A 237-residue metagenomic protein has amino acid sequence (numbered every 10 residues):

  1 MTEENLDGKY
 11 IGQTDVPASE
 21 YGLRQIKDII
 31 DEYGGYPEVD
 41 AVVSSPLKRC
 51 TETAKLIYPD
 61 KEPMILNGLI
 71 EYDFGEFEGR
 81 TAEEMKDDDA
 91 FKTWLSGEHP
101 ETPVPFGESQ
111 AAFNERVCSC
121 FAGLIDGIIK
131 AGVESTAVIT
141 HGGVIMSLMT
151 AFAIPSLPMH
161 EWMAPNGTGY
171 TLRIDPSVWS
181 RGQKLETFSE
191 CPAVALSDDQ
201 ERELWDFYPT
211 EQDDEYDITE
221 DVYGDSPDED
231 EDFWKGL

Functional and structural regions predicted by a protein language model:
M1-K61: Active-site-proximal alpha-helix that buttresses catalytic centers in soluble enzyme cores
T2-E3, R49, I70-E71, I145-M146: Active-site micro-motifs of SAM-dependent methyltransferase domains
K27-G34, N114, C118-I129: Generic structural signal for well-ordered alpha-helical scaffold segments
S44-S45, E115, I139-T140: Short beta-strand scaffold positions
L56, S147-A151: Active-site signature of alpha/beta-hydrolase-fold catalytic machinery across serine- and Asp/Cys-nucleophile hydrolases
I57-C118, W205-P209, Y223: Phosphate-handling substructures
Y72-E83, D126-E134, T150-L237: Acidic, low-complexity terminal tails and accessory targeting/binding regions of phosphate-metabolizing enzymes
G142-M146, D175: GST superfamily/GST-like fold recognition
